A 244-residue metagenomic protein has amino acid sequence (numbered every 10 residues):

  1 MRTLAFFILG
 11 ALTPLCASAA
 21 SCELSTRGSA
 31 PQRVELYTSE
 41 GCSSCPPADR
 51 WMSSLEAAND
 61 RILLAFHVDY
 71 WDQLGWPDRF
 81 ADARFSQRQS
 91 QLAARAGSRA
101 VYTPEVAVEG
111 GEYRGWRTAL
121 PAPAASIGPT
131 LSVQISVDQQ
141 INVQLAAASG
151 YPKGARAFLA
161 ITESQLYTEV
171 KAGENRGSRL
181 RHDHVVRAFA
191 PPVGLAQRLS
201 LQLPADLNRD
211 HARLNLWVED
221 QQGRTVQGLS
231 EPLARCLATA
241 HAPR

Functional and structural regions predicted by a protein language model:
A5-P14: Bacterial N-terminal signal peptides
I8, P31, R95: Generic anion/oxyanion-binding catalytic loop in active/binding sites
A17-S21: Boundary at the C-terminal end of the N-terminal hydrophobic targeting segment
C22-L24, V137: Short, low-complexity Ser/Thr-rich regulatory SLiMs
L24-V68: Local sequence-structure signature of Cys/Sec-based thiol-disulfide redox active-site neighborhoods
W71-W76: A short acidic, helix-capping loop that chelates divalent metal ions and anchors anionic groups
P77-E105, E109-R244: Short, conserved sequence motifs used for protein processing/export or organelle targeting and for catalysis
